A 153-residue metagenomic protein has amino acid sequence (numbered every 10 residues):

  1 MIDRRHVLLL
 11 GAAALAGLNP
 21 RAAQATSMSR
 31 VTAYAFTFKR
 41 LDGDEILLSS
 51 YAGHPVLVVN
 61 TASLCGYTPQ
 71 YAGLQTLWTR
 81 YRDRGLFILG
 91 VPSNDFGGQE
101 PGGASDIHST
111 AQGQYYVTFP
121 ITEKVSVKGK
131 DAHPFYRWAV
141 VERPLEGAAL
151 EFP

Functional and structural regions predicted by a protein language model:
M1-A13: N-terminal secretory signal peptides and thylakoid transit peptides that target proteins across membranes
A12-P20: Hydrophobic h-region of N-terminal signal peptides that target proteins for export in Gram-negative bacteria
R21-A25: Signal peptide processing junction and immediate N-terminal pro/mature segment of secreted/exported proteins
T26-S49, H133: N-terminal "domain-start" segment that seeds a small globular fold
Y34-A35, E123, R137: Terminal helix/beta-alpha structural elements that buttress the NAD(P)+-binding lobe
S50-G66, I88-V91: Short active-site neighborhood of thiol/selenol oxidoreductases, capturing the structured segment around
Y67-H133: Structural microenvironment flanking redox-active thiols in thiol-disulfide oxidoreductases
S126-P153: Thiol/disulfide oxidoreductase modules built on the thioredoxin-like
